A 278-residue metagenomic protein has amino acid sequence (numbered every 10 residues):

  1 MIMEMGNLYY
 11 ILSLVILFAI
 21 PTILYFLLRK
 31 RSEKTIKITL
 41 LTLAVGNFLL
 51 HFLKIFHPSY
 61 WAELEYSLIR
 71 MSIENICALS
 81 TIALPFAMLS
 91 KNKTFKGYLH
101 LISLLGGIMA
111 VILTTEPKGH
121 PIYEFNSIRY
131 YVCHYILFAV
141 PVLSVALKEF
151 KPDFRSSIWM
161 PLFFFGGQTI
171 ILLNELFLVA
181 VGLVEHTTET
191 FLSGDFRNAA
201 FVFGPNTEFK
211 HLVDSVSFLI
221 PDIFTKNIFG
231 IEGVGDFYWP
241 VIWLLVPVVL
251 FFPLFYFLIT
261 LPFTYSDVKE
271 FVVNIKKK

Functional and structural regions predicted by a protein language model:
M1-V15, S157-G166, V181-Y256: Membrane-interface transmembrane-helix boundary segments in multi-pass integral membrane proteins
Y10-L28, A44-F52, Q168-L172, V248-I259: Hydrophobic core of alpha-helical transmembrane segments in multi-pass integral membrane proteins
I11-I20, R70-A83, L99, I112 (+1 more regions): Membrane-embedded alpha-helical segments of multi-pass membrane proteins, especially the transmembrane helices
I20-Y25, T81-P85, I136-F154, T169 (+1 more regions): Alpha-helical transmembrane segments in multipass membrane proteins, preferentially the mid-helix core
F26-K34, F257-K277: Membrane-interface capping segments at transmembrane-helix boundaries
L27-T39, L89-K96, L147-I158: Membrane-interface helix-boundary motifs at transmembrane edges
L43, Y98-G107, S156-G167: Central hydrophobic cores of alpha-helical transmembrane segments in multi-pass integral membrane proteins
F52-E63, I112-P121: Juxtamembrane "helix-exit" motif on the non-cytosolic side of transmembrane helices
